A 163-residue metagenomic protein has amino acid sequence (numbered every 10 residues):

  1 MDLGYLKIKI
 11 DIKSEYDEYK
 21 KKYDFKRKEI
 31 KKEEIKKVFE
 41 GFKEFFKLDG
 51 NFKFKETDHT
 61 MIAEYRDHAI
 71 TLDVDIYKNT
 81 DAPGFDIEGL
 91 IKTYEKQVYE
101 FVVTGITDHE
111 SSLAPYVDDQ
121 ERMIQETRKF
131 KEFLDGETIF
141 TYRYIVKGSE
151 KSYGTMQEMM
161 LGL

Functional and structural regions predicted by a protein language model:
M1-T60: Contiguous, amphipathic alpha-helical segments that mediate oligomerization or scaffolding in large protein assemblies
Y5-I8, V74, P115: Generic detector of low-complexity/intrinsically disordered segments and short hydrophobic N-terminal stretches
K7, Y23-D24, K47, D67 (+5 more regions): Short, flexible coil/linker elements and helix-boundary hinge sites characteristic of intrinsically disordered
I8-D11, E15, I91-T93, L134-G136: Alpha-helical protein-protein interaction elements
F25, F39-F46, F52-F54, F85 (+4 more regions): Phenylalanine-focused residue identity feature
I35-F42, I87, M156-L163: Generic low-polarity alpha-helical segments
F46-E100: Amphipathic, interaction-prone secondary-structure segments
Y94-L163: Ampiphathic alpha-helical segments that act as solvent-exposed interaction surfaces
